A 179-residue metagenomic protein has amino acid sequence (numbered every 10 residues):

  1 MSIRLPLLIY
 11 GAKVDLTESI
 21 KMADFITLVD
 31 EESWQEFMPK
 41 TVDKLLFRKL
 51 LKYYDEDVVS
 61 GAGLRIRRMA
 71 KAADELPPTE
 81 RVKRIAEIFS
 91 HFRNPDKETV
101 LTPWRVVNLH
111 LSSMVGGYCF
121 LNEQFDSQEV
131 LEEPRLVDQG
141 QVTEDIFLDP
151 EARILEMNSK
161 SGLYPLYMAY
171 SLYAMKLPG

Functional and structural regions predicted by a protein language model:
S2-G179: Class I S-adenosyl-L-methionine
